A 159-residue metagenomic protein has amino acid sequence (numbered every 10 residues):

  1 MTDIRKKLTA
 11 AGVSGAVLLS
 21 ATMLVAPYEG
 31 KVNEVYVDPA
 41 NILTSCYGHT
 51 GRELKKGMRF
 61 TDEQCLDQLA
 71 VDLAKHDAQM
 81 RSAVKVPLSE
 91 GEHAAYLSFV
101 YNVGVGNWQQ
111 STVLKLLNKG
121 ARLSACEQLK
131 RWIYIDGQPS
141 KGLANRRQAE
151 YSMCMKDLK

Functional and structural regions predicted by a protein language model:
M1-A40, H49, E53-L54, R59-V71 (+2 more regions): Long, amphipathic alpha-helical surface segments
P39-I42, H93: A structure-centric signal for secondary-structure junctions around beta-strands
T44-C46: Short hydrophobic-aromatic micro-motifs
K75-V100, G104-Q110: Active-site nucleophile-His-acid catalytic modules used for acyl/amide transfer and hydrolysis across diverse enzymes
